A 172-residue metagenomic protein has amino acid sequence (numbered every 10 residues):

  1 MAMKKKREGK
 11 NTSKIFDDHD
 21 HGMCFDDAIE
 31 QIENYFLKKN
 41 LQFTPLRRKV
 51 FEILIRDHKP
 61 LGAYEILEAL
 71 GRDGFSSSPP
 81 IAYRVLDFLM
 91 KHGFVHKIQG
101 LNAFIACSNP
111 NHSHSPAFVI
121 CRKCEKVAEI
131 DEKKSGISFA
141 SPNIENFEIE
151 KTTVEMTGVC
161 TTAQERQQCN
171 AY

Functional and structural regions predicted by a protein language model:
M1-N40: N-terminal leader segment of winged-helix/HTH proteins
F43, D57-G62: Short capping segments at the starts of secondary-structure elements
R48-I53: Pre-recognition alpha-helix immediately N-terminal to the DNA-recognition helix within helix-turn-helix or winged-helix
L54, A82-H92: Basic amphipathic alpha-helical segments that dock to polyanions
E65-G71, A82: A short acidic, leucine-rich amphipathic alpha-helix
K91-Y172: Non-DNA-binding regulatory cores of transcription-related proteins, predominantly C-terminal effector-binding
